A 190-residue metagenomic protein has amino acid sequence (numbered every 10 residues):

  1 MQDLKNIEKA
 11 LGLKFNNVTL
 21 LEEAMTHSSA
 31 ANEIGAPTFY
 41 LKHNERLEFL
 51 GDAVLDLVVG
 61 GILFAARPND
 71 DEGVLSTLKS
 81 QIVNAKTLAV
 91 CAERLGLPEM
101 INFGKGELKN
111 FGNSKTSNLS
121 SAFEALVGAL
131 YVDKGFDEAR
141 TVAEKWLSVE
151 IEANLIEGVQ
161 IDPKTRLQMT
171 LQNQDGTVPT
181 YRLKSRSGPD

Functional and structural regions predicted by a protein language model:
M1-D190: Double-stranded RNA-binding/processing signature
